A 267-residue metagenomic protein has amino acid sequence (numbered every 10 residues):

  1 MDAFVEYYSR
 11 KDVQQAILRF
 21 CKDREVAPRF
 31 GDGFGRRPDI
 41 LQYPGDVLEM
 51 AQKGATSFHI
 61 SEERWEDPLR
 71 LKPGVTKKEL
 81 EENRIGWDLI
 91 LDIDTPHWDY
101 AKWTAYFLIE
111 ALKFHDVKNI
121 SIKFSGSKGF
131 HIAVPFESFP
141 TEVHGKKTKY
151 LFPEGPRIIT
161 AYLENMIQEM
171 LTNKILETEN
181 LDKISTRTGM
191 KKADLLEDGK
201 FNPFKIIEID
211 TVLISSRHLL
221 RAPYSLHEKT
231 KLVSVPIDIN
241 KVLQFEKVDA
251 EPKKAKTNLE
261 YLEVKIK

Functional and structural regions predicted by a protein language model:
M1-R10, Q14, A27, G31-Q42 (+3 more regions): Helical (often loop-to-helix) elements that flank the catalytic cores of nucleotide-handling enzymes
Y7-I90, D94-W98, K205: SsDNA-processing nucleotidyl-transfer enzymes
K53-T56, L112-K118: Short secondary-structure junctions
D67, G129-H131, K229-K231: Flexible loop/turn segments at secondary-structure boundaries
P73-E81, I109-E110, V117-S125, E208-I209: Catalytic micro-motifs at enzyme active sites that drive phosphoryl/nucleotidyl and oxygen chemistry
D88-L91, N119-T148, L219-P223: Histidine-centered divalent-metal-coordination microenvironment in nucleic-acid enzymes
L243-K267: C-terminal accessory extensions appended to soluble enzyme cores
